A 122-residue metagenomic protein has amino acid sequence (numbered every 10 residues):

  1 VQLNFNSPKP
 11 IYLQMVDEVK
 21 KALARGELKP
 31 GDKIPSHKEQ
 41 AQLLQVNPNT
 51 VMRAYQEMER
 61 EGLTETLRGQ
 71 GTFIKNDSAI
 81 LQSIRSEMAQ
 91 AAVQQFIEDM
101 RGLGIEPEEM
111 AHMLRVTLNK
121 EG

Functional and structural regions predicted by a protein language model:
V1-K33, E39, E87, A91-G122: Extreme N-terminal segment that seeds HTH/winged-HTH DNA-binding domains in transcriptional regulators
Y12, S36, Q70-E87: Short, cationic-aromatic polyanion-contact patches
E27-L28, D32, E59-G69, F73-N76: Beta-hairpin "wing" of winged helix-turn-helix
K33-L44, M58: A short alpha-helical element within helix-turn-helix/winged-helix DNA-binding domains across DNA-binding proteins
E39, E57-E61, E65, E109: Acidic-residue sensor for enzyme active/binding pockets
